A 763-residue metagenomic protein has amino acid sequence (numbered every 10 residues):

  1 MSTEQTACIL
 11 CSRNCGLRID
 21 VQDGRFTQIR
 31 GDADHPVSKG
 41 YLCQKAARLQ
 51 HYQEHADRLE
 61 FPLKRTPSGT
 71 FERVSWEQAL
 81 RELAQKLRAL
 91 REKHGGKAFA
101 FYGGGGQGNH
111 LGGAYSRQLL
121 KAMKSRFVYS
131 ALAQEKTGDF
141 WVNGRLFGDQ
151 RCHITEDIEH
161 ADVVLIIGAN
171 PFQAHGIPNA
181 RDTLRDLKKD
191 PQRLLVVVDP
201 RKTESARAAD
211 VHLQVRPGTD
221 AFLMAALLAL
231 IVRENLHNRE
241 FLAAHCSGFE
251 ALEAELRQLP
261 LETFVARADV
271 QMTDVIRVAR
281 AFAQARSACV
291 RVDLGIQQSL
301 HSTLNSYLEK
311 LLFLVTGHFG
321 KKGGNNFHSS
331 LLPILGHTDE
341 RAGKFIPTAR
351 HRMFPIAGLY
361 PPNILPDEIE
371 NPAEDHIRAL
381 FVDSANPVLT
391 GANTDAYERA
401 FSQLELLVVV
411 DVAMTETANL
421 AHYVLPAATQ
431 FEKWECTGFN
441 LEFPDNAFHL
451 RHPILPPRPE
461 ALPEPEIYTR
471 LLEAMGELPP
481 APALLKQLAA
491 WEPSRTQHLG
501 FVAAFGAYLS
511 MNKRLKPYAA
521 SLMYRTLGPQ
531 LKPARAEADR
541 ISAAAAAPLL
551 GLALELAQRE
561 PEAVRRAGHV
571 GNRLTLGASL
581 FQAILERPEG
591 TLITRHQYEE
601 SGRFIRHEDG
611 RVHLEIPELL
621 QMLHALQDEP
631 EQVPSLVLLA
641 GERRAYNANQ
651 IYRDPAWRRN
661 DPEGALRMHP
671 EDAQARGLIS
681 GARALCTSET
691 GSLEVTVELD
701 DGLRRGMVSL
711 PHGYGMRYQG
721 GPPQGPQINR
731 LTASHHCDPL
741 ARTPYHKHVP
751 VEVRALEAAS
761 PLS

Functional and structural regions predicted by a protein language model:
M1-E234, Q258, T263, Q271-M272 (+6 more regions): N-terminal export/assembly segments and adjacent metallocofactor-ligating motifs of anaerobic energy-metabolism
T27, N238-R239, V275, C289-V290 (+8 more regions): Acidic/polar loop patches that form or flank catalytic/metal-binding clefts of enzymes that bind anionic ligands
P67-E72, E234-M272, I454-G602, N660-P662 (+2 more regions): N-terminal leader/propeptide and maturation segments of large enzyme subunits in energy/redox metabolism and hydrolases
A114-K188, R193-V196, A221-A225, K310-N419 (+3 more regions): Extended redox/cofactor-interaction regions of prokaryotic respiratory oxidoreductases
R207-V215, E432-T437, N446-P457: Short beta-alpha connecting loops at secondary-structure transitions that line or flank enzyme active sites
L227, H245-I364: Active-site phosphate/pyrophosphate-binding segments
H422: Catalytic, metal-anchored helix/loop core of enzyme active sites in primary metabolism
E464-P517, S521-L522, D654-R667, E671-S763: Long, contiguous, secondary-structure-rich segments that constitute the structural scaffold of globular domains
